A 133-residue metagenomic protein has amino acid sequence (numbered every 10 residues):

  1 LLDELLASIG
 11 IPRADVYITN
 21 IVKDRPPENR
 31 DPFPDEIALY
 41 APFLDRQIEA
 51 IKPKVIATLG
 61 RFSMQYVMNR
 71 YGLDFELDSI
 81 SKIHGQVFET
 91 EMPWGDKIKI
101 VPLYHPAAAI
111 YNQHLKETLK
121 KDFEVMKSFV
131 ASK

Functional and structural regions predicted by a protein language model:
L1-K133: A polyanion-binding, active-site-adjacent surface
